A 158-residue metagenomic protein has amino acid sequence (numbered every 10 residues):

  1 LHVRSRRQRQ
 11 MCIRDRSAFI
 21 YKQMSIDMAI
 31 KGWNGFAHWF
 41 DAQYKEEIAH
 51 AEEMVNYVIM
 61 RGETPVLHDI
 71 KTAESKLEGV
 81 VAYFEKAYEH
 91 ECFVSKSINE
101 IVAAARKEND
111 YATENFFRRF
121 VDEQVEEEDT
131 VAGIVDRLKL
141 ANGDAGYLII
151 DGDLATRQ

Functional and structural regions predicted by a protein language model:
L1-I13: Single conserved hydrophobic/aromatic residue that forms the stacking wall/gate of nucleotide- or nucleobase-binding
R6-R7, G143-G146, I150-Q158: Metal- and O2-centered redox machinery and metal/ROS homeostasis
Q10, S17, Y21-M24, N56-Y57 (+1 more regions): Acidic/histidine-rich alpha-helical segments that form the ligand environment of transition-metal centers
S17, K22-D69, V131-V135: Conserved alpha-helical segments that form or flank metal/cofactor-binding pockets of metalloenzymes
W33, E128-V131, G143, Y147: Alpha-helix initiation and N-capping motif
A37, D41-Y44, I48, Y88 (+4 more regions): Generic structural concept
